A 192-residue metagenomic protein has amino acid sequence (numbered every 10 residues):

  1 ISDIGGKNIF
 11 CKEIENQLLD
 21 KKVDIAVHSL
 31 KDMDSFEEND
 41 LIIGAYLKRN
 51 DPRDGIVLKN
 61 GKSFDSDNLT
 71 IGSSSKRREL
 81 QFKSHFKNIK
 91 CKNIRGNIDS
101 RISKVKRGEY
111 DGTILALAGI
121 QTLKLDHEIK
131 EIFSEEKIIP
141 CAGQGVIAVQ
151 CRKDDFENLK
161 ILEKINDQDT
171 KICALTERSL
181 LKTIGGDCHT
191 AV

Functional and structural regions predicted by a protein language model:
I1-D24: Short, structured active-site "lid" loops
I1-D3, E79, S84-V192: Small-molecule-sensing regulatory modules
C11, S75-K76, L117: Helix N-cap/beta->alpha junction signal
L18, P52-N60, S100-K104, L123-L125: Short, charged, surface-exposed secondary-structure boundary motifs
L19, D24-S29, D111-A116: Paired acidic/hydrophobic, glycine-rich loop segments that form the ligand-binding mouth/hinge of periplasmic-binding
L30-K31, E38-I89: A conserved helix-loop-strand patch within extracytoplasmic ligand-binding domains of the periplasmic binding
L30-M33, A118-I120: Short glycine-rich anion-binding loops that position phosphate/pyrophosphate groups of nucleotides and phosphorylated
